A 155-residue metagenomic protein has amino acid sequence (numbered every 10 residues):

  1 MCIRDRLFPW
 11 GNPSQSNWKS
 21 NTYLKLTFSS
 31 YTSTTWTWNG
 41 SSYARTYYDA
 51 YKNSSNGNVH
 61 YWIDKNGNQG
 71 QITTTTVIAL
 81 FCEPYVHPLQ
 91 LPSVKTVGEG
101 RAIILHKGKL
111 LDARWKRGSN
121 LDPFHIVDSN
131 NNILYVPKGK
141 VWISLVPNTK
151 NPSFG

Functional and structural regions predicted by a protein language model:
R4-G155: A surface/extracellular/periplasmic glyco- and lipid-processing/surface-interacting theme
